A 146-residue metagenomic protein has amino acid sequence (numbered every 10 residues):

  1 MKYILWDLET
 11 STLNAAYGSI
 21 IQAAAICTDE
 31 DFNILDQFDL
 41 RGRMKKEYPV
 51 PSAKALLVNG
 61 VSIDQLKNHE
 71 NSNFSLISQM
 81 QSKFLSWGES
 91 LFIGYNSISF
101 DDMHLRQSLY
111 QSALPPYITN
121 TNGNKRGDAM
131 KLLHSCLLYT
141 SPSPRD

Functional and structural regions predicted by a protein language model:
M1-S108, Y117-I118: Conserved non-catalytic scaffold segment of RNase H-like nuclease domains
P115-G127: Short, acidic/small-residue loops that bind anionic groups at enzyme active sites
K125-L138: Short alpha-helix plus adjacent loop in nuclease-associated cores
Y139-D146: Conserved small/polar residues in nucleotide/adenosyl-binding loops
